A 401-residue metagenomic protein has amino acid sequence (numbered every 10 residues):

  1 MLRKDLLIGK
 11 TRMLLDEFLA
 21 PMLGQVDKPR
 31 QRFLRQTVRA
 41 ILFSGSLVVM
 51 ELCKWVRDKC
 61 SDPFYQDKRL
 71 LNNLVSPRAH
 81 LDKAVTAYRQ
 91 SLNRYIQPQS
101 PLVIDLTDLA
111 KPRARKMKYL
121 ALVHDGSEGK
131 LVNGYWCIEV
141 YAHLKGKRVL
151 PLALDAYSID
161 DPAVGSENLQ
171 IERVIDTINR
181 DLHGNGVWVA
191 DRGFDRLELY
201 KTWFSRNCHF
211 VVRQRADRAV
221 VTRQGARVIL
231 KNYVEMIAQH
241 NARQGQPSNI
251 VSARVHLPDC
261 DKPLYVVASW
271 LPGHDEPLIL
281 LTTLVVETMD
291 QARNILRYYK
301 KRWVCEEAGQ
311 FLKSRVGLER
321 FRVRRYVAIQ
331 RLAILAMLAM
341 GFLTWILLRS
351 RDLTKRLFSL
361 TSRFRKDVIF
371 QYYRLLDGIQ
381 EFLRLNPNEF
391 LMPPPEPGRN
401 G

Functional and structural regions predicted by a protein language model:
M1-S46, W55, T86-A87, P98 (+2 more regions): Single, function-defining residue in the core of a domain
I41-S44, K59-D62, S91-Y95, G129-K130: Short secondary-structure boundary/capping segments within folded domains
L52: Short alpha-helical "recognition helix" segments of helix-turn-helix
V56-R69: Short, basic interhelical loop/turn and adjoining N-cap of the next helix at nucleic-acid- or acidic-partner-contacting
S61-F64, A110-R113, E198: Short active-site-adjacent helix-start/loop capping segments
P63, L81, A110, W345-R349: Amphipathic alpha-helical interaction segments
K68-K145: Active-site-proximal, Lys/Arg-enriched surface segment that forms a nucleic-acid-binding/basic interface patch
